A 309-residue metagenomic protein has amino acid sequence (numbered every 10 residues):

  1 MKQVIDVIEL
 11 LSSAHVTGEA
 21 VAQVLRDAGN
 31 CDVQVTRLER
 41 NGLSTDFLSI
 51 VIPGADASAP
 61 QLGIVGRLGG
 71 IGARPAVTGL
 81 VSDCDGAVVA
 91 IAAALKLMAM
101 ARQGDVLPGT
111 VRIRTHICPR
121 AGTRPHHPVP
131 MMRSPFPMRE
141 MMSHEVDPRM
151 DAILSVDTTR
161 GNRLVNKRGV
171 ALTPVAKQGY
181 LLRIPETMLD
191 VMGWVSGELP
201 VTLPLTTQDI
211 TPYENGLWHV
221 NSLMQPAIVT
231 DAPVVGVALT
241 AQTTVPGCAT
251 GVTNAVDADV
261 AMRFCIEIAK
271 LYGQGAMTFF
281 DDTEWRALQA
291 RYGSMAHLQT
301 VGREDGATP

Functional and structural regions predicted by a protein language model:
K2-R74: Soluble metallo-hydrolase cores and metallopeptidase-like ectodomains found primarily in the secretory/periplasmic
V16, A20, G42-T45, A59 (+6 more regions): Conserved active-site and cofactor/substrate-binding residues in soluble primary-metabolism enzymes
N41-G42, G54-A59, V81-D83, Q103-L107 (+2 more regions): Solvent-exposed alpha-helices and their adjacent loops that cap or buttress functional pockets in soluble metabolic
I64, R74-T115: Alpha-helical metal-binding/catalytic segments enriched in His/Glu/Asp
A76, G122-V129, V165-R168, A249: Short acidic, glycine/serine/threonine-rich loops at helix termini
P108-M141: A structural-propensity feature for long, helix-poor, extended segments
P128-A176: C-terminal domain-closing interface element
T158-G306: Active-site-adjacent substrate-binding region of metalloamidase/peptidase-like peptide-processing proteins
